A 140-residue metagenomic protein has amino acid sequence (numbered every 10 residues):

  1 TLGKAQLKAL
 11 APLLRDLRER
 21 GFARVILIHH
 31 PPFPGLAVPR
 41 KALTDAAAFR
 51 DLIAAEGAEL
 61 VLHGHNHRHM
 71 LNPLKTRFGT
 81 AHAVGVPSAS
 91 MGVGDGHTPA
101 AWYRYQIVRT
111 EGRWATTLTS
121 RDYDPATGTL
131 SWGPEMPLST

Functional and structural regions predicted by a protein language model:
T1-F22, V38, A42-A47: Binuclear metal-dependent hydrolase catalytic cores centered on His/Asp/Glu-rich metal-binding motifs
L2, P99, E135-P137: Short intrinsically disordered coil segments
L10, I26-H29, H65, Y105: Divalent metal-coordination and catalytic microenvironments
A23-V25, E59-L60: Short, Asp-centered acidic motifs that coordinate Mg2+ and/or phosphate in catalytic or ligand-binding sites
I26-H29, A83-G85, L118: Extended hydrophobic secondary-structure segments that form protein cores and membrane-embedded regions
P31-P34: A short, flexible beta-alpha/helix-coil linker loop
V38-W114: Conserved beta-sheet core of the metallophosphoesterase superfamily
I107-T140: A short C-terminal boundary segment appended to hydrolase-like catalytic domains
